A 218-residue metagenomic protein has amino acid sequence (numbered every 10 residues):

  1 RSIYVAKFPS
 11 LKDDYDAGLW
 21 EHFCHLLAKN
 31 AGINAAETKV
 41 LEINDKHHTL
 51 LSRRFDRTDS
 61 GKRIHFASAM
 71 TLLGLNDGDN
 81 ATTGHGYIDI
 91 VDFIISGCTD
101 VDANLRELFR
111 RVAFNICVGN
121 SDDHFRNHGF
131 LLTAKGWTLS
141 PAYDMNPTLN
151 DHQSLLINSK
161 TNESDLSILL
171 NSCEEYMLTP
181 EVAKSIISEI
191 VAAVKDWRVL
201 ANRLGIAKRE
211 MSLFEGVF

Functional and structural regions predicted by a protein language model:
R1-A81: Conserved ATP-binding subdomain of kinase catalytic cores across diverse folds
K12-A31, H85-D151: Conserved kinase catalytic-core segment
I43, L108, V112, K184-K195: Small/polar glycine-rich anion-binding or flexible loop at a beta-alpha turn
T49-R54, P141, K195-A201: A short beta-strand motif that forms the metal-chelation/ATP-contact edge of phosphoryl-transfer active sites
S68, L72-I88, F93, F130-A183: Catalytic-core segments of enzymes that bind and process phosphorylated/nucleotide-bearing substrates
S96, G136-L139, W197-F218: Regulatory N- and C-terminal appendages and interdomain linkers associated with kinase/kinase-like NTP transferase
E174-I190, W197-N202: C-terminal structured "cap/appendage" subdomains that terminate the fold
